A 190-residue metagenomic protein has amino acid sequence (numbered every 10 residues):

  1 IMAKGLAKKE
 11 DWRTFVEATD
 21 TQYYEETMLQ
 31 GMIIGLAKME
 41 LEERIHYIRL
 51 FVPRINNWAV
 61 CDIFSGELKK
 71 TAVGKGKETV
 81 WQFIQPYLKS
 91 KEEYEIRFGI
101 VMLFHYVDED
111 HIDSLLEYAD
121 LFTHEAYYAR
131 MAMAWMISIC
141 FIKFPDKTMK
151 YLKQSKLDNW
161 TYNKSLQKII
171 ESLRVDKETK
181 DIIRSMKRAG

Functional and structural regions predicted by a protein language model:
I1-G190: Alpha-helical scaffold domains
